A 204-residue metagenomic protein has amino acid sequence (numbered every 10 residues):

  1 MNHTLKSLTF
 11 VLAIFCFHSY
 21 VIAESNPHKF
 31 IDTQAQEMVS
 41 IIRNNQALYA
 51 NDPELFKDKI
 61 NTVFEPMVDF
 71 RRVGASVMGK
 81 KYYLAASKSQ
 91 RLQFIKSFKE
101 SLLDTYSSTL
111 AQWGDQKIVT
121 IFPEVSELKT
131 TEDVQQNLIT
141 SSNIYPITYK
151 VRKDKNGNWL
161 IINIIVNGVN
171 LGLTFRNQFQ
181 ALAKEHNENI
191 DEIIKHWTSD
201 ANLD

Functional and structural regions predicted by a protein language model:
M1-L8: Bacterial N-terminal signal peptides that target proteins for export
F10-V11, Y20-V21: Cleavable N-terminal signal peptides
C16-H18: N-terminal signal peptide c-region/cleavage motif recognized by signal peptidases
S25-T109: Early exported N-terminus immediately downstream of N-terminal targeting peptides
T33, K59, E65, W113-D115 (+4 more regions): Extracytoplasmic
D104-T148, D200-D204: Surface-exposed, charged secondary-structure patches
P146-L173: Short beta-strand edge/turn micro-motifs at domain boundaries
N163-D204: Low-complexity, intrinsically disordered terminal/linker segments enriched in charged and Gly/Pro repeats
